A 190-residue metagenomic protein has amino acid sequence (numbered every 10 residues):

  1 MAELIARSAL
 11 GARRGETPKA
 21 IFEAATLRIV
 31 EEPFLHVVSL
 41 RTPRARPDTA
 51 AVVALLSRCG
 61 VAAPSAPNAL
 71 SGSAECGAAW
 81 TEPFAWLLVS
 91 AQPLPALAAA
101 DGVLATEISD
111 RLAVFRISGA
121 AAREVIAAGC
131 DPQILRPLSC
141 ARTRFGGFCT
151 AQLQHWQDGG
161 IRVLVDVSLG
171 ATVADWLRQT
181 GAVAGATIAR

Functional and structural regions predicted by a protein language model:
M1-R190: Basic, glycine/lysine-rich polyanion-binding surfaces/domains
